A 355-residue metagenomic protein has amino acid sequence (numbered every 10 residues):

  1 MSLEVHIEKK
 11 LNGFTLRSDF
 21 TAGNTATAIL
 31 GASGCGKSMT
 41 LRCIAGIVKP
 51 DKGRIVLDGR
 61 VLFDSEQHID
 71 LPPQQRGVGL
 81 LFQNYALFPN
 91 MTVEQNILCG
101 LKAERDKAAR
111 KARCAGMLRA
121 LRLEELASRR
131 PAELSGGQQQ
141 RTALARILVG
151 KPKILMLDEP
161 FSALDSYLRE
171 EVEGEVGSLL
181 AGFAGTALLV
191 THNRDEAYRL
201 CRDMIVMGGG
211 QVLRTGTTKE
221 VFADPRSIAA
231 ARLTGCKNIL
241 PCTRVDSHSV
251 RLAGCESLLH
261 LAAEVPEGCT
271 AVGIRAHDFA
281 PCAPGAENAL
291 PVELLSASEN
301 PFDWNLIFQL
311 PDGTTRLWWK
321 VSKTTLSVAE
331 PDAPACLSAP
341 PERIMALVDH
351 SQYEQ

Functional and structural regions predicted by a protein language model:
V5-A26, L30-A32, S38-M39, G46-K49 (+3 more regions): Non-catalytic connector elements of ABC transporters
A28, D70-P72, R76-A86, L188: ABC nucleotide-binding domain signature
S38-L41, R141-T142: ABC ATPase nucleotide-binding domain helices that frame the ATP-binding cleft
R42-C43, D203: The short alpha-helix immediately C-terminal to the Walker A/P-loop
V48-K49, V56, K102, A181: A position-specific signal in ABC ATPase nucleotide-binding domains
R54-R76: ABC ATPase NBD Q-loop/coupling interface
G77-G79, N90-A229: ABC ATPase nucleotide-binding domains
A223-D246, G273: C-terminal boundary and immediately downstream tail of ABC-type ATPase nucleotide-binding domains
